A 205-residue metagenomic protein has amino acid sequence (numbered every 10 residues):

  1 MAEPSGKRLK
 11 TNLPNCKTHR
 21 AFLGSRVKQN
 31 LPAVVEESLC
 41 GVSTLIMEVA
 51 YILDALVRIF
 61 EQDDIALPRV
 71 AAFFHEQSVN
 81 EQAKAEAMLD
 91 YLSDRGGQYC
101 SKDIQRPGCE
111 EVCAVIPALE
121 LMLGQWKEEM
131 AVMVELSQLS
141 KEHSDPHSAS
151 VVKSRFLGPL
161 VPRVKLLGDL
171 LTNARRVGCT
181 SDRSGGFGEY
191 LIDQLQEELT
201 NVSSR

Functional and structural regions predicted by a protein language model:
M1-R205: Iron-associated oxidoreductase/ferritin-like identity signal
